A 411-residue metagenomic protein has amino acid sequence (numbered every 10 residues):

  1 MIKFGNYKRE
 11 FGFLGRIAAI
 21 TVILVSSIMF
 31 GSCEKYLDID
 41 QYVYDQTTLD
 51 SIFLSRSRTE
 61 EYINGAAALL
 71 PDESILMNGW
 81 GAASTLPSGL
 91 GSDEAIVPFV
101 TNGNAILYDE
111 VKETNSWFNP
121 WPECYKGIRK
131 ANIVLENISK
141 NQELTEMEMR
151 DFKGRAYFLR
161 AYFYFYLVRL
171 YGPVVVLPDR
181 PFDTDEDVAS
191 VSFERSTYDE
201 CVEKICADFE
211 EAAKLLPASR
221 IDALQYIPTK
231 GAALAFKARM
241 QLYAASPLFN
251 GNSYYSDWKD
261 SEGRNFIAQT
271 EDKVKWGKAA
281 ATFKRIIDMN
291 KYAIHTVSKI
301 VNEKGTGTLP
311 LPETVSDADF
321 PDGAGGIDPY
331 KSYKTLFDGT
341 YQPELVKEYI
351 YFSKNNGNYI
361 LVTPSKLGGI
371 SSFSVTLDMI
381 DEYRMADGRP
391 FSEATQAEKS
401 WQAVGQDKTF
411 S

Functional and structural regions predicted by a protein language model:
M1-Q41: Bacterial Sec-dependent N-terminal signal peptides
F30, R180-D183, R220, Y349-S353: Short, flexible loop/turn elements at secondary-structure junctions
C33-A82, K399-W401, K408: Membrane-proximal, proline-rich intrinsically disordered regions
S51-N78, I96-Y171, V188-Q225: Conserved, well-structured interaction surfaces
Y157, L234-M240: TPR/Sel1-like alpha-solenoid repeat signature
V168-R169, V175, Y243-N252: Short coil/turn linking the two alpha-helices of tandem helical-hairpin repeats
Y243-A245, V274-S400: Polar, glycine-rich mid-to-C-terminal structural blocks that act as macromolecule-binding/assembly scaffolds
G251-T270: A solvent-exposed, charged loop/short amphipathic helix patch at secondary-structure junctions
